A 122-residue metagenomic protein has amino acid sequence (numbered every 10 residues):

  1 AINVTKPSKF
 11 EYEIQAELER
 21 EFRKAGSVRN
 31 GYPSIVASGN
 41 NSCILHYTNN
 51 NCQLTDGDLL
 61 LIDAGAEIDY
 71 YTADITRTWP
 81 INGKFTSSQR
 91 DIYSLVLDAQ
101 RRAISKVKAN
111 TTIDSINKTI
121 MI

Functional and structural regions predicted by a protein language model:
A1-I122: Active-site neighborhoods and metal-handling regions in enzymes and metal-associated proteins
